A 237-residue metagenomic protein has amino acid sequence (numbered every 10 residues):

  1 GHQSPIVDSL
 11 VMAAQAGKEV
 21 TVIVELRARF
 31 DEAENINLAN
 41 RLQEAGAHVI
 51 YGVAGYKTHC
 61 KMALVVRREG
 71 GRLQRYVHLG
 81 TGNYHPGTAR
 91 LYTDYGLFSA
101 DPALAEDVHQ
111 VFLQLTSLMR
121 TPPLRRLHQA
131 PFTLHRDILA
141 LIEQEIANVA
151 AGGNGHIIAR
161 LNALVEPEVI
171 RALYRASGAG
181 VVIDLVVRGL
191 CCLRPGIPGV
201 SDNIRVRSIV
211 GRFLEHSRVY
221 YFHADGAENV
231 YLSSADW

Functional and structural regions predicted by a protein language model:
G1-Q3: Walker A/P-loop
P5-I6, L10-T88, A103-A105, P131-W237: PLD/PLD-like phosphodiesterase catalytic module centered on the HKD motif
H85, R90-S117: Mobile "lid/hinge" segments at catalytic clefts and subdomain interfaces of large enzymes
L91-F98, P122-A130: Charged, low-complexity surface segments at secondary-structure and domain boundaries
L118-L127, G152-N154: Gly-rich Lys/Arg/Thr-decorated short loops/hinges at beta-loop-alpha junctions or inter-strand turns that position
